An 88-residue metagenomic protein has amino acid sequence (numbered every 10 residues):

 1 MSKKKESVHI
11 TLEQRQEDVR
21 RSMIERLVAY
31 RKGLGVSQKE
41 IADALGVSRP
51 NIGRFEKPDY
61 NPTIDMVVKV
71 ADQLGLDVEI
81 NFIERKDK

Functional and structural regions predicted by a protein language model:
M1-R26, K88: N-terminal flexible/basic segments that precede or flank functional cores
R20-R21, K32-G33, N61: Short amphipathic helical patch at the helix-1/turn junction of helix-turn-helix
E25-A44, K69: Short basic helix-loop element that most often maps to the first helix and adjoining turn of HTH DNA-binding modules
L45-N61: Recognition helix of helix-turn-helix/homeodomain-like DNA-binding domains that insert into the DNA major groove
D65-I80: DNA major-groove recognition helix of helix-turn-helix/homeodomain DNA-binding modules
I80-K88: Short, charged recognition helix plus adjacent turn of helix-turn-helix-like nucleic-acid-binding domains
